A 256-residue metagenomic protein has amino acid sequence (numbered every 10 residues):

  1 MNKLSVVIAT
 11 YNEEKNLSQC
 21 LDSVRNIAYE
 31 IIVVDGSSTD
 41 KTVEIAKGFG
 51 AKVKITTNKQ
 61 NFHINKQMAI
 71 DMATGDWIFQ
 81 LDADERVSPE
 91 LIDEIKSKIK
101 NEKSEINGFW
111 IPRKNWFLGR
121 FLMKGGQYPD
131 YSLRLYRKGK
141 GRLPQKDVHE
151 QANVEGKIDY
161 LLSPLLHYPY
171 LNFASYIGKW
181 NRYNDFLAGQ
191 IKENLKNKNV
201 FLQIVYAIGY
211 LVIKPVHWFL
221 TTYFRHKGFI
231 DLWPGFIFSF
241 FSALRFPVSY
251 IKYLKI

Functional and structural regions predicted by a protein language model:
K3-S5, E30: Cell-envelope/extracellular polymer assembly enzymes that use nucleotide-activated donors
S5, D35-S38, G119: Structural signature of the Rossmann-like NAD(P)-dependent dehydrogenase/reductase core
V7-N26: Short, well-formed alpha-helical segments that are part of the catalytic scaffolds of diverse glycosyltransferases
S18-Q19, D40-F49, E90-L91: Acidic helix N-cap motif at the loop->helix transition within catalytic regions of sugar-transfer enzymes
S23, D35-E44, N58, D82: A conserved acidic beta->alpha catalytic loop
I27, F49-G50, Y131, V154: Short, structured coil segments at secondary-structure junctions
Y29, V43-T74: Conserved donor nucleotide-binding strand/loop of the catalytic core
H63-I70, W77, L81, S88-I256: Catalytic-site signature of metal-activated, phosphate-bearing donor transferases, centered on the GT-A/GT-A-like
